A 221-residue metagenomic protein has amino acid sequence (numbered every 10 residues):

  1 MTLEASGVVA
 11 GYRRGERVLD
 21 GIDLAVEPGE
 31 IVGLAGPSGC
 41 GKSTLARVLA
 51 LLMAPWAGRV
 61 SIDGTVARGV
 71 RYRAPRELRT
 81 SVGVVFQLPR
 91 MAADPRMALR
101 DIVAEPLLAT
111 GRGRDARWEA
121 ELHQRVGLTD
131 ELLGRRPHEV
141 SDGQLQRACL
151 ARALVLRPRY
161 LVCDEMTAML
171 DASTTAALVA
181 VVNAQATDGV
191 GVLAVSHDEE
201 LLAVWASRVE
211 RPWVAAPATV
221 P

Functional and structural regions predicted by a protein language model:
M1-A5, V9-G21, R71-A74: A short, flexible loop at the N-terminus of ABC-type nucleotide-binding domains that lies
A35-P37: The feature captures the beta-strand-to-loop junction immediately N-terminal to the Walker
A50: Helix-to-loop junction immediately C-terminal to a conserved catalytic motif
A67-G83, M97, D101, A109: ABC ATPase NBD coupling module
A116-E131: Conserved ABC ATPase "signature" region
R136-V140, Q144: Conserved ABC ATPase signature
R157: Conserved catalytic motifs of ABC-family nucleotide-binding domains
